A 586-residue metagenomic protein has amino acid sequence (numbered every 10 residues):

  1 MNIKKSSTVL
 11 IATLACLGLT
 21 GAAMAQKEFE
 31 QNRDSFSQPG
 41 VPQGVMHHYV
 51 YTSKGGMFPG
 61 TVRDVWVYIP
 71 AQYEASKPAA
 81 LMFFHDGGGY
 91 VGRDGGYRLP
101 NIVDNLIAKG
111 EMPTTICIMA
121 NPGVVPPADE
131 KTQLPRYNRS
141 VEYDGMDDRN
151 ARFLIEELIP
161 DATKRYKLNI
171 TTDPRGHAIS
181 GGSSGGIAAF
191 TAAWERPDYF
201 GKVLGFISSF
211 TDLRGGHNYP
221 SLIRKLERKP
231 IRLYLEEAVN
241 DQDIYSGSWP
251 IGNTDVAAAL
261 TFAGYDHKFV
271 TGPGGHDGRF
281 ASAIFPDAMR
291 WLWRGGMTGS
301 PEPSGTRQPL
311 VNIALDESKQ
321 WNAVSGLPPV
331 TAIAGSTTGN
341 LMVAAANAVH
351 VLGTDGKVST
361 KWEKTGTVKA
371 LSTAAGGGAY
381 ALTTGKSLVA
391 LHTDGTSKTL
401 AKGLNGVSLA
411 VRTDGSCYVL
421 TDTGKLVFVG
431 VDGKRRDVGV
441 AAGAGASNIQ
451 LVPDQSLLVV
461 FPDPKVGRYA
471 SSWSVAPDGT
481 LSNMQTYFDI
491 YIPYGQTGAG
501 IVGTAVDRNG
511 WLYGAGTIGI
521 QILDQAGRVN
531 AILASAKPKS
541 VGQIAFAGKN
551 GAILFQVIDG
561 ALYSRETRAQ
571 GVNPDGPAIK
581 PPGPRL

Functional and structural regions predicted by a protein language model:
Q26-G305: Non-catalytic cap/lid and distal C-terminal segments of serine-dependent acyl enzymes
P301-Q320, G479-L481, P574-D575: Blade/loop signatures of beta-propeller domains
N322-A323, S359-K364, K398-K402, R436-V440 (+3 more regions): Beta-propeller fold detector
G326-A344, T365-T383, K402-T423, V440-F461 (+2 more regions): Beta-rich, blade/repeat-based domains predominating in secreted/periplasmic proteins but also intracellular
N340-T360: Beta-propeller domains
P462-R468, G514: Short, solvent-exposed loop/turn segments at conserved positions within beta-propeller repeat blades
S472-T480, T567-P574: Short loop/turn segments immediately following beta-strands, especially the blade-tip and inter-blade linker loops
A545-L586: Blade-level signature of beta-propeller repeat domains, shared across WD40, Kelch, NHL, RCC1 and BNR/Asp-box propellers
